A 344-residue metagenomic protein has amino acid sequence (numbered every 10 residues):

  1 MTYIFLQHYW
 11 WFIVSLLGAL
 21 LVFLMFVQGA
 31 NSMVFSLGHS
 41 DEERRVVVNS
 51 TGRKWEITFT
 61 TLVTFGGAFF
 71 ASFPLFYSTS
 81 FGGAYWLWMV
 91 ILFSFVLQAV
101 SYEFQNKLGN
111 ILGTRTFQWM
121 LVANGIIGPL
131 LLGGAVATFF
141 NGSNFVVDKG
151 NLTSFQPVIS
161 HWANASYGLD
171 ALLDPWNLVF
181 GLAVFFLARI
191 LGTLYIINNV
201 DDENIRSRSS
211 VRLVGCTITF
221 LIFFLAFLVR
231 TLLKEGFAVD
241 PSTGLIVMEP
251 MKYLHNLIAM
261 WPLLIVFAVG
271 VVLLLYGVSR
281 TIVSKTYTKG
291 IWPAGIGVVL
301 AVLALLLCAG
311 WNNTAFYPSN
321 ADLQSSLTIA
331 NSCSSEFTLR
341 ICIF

Functional and structural regions predicted by a protein language model:
M1-F59, V63-G66: N-terminal signal-anchor module of multipass membrane proteins
Q7-L16, T114-L132, S207-F220, S284-L300: Alpha-helical transmembrane segments and their helix-start/interface "positive-inside/aromatic belt" motifs in integral
V22-F35, V96-N110, N144-F155, L182-E203 (+1 more regions): Juxtamembrane interface elements at the cytosolic ends of transmembrane helices in multi-pass membrane proteins
G52-P74, L130, F220-A226: A generic, lipid-embedded transmembrane alpha helix
S80-W88, L97-V184: Membrane-interface helix-loop-helix junctions at boundaries between adjacent transmembrane segments
V136-H161, V229-G244, A309-L323: Membrane-helix interface motif
A165-F220: Loop-centered beta-sheet repeat module
I246-M251, Y317-I343: Short, membrane-exposed interhelical loops at transmembrane-helix boundaries
